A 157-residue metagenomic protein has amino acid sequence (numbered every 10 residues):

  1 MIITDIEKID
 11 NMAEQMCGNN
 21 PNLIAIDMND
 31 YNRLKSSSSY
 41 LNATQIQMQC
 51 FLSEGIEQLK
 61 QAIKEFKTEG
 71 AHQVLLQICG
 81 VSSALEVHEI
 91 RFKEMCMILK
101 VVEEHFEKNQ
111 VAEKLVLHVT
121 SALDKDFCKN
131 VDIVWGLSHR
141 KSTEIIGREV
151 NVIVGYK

Functional and structural regions predicted by a protein language model:
M1-K157: Tubulin/FtsZ superfamily GTPase core signature
